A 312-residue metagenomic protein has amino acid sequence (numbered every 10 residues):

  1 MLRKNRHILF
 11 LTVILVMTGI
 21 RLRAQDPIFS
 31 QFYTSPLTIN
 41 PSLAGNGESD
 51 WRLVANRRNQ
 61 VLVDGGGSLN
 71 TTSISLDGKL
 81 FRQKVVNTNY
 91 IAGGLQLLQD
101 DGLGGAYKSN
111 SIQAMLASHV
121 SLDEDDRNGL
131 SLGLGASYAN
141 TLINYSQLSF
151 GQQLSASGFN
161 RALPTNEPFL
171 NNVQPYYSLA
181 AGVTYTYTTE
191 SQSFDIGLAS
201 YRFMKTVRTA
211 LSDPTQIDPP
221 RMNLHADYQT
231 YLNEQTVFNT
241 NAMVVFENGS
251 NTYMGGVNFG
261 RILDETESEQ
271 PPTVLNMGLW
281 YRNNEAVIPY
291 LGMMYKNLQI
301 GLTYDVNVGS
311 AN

Functional and structural regions predicted by a protein language model:
M1-I28, V257, L291: Bacterial Sec-dependent N-terminal signal peptides
Q25-N312: Subset of outer-membrane beta-barrel
